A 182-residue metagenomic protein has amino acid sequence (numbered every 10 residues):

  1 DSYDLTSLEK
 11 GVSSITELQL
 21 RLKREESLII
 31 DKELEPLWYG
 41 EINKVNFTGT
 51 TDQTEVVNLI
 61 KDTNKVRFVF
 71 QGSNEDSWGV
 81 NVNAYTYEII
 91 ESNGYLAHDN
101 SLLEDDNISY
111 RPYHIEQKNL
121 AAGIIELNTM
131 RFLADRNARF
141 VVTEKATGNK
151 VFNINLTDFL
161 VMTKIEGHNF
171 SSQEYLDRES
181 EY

Functional and structural regions predicted by a protein language model:
D1-D62: Short, low-hydrophobicity acidic/polar segments
D1-S7, W78-G167: Tryptophan-paired
D52-T54, K65-R67, A122-I124: Intrinsic-disorder/low-complexity, polar/charged segments enriched in Ser/Thr/Lys/Arg/Asp/Glu/Gln
N58-N74: A short, Gly/Thr-enriched small/hydrophobic beta-strand-prone motif that recurs across taxa
T163-Y182: Phox homology (PX) phosphoinositide-binding domain
